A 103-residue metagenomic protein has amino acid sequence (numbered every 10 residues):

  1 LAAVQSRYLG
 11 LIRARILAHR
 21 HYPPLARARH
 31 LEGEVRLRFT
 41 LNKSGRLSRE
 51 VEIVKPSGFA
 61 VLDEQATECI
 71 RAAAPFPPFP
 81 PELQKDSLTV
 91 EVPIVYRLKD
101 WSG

Functional and structural regions predicted by a protein language model:
L1-R27, E68-A72: Acidic, low-complexity proline/glycine/alanine-rich linker and hinge segments
A3, R7, V61, T89: Charged, alpha-helix-enriched surfaces in structured cytosolic catalytic cores of large nucleotide-utilizing machines
A14-A18, N42-V54, T67-P78, Q84-G103: Conserved "boundary/linchpin" sites in short secondary-structure elements
L25-A28, P78-E82: Short, hydrophobic secondary-structure boundary micro-motifs
H30-V35: Short, small/polar residue-rich loop motifs at catalytic or cofactor-binding pockets
V54-V61: A short acidic/small-residue loop/turn micro-motif
